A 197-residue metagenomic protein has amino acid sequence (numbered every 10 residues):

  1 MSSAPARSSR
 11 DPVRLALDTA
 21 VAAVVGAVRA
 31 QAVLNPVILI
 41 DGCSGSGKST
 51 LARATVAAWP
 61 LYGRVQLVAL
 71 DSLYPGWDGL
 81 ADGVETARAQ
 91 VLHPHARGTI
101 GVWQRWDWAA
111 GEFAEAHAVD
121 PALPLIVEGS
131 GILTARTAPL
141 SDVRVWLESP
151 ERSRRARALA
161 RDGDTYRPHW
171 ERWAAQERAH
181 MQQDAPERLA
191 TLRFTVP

Functional and structural regions predicted by a protein language model:
M1-V37: Extreme N-terminal, non-catalytic leader segments that precede Walker-type/kinase nucleotide-binding cores
C43: P-loop (Walker A) phosphate-binding loop of NTP-binding proteins
K48: Conserved lysine of the Walker
L51: Hydrophobic positions on the alpha1 helix immediately C-terminal to the Walker A/P-loop
A57-Q66: Post-Walker A helix-loop "phosphate-sensing" segment adjacent to the P-loop in P-loop NTPases
Q66, L73-D120, P124-L125: Conserved nucleotide-sensing/catalytic segment adjacent to the nucleotide-binding pocket in NTP-handling enzymes
V91, E115-A160: ATP-dependent NMP and nucleoside kinases share a basic, alpha-helical "lid"
E112, G163-P197: Small-molecule kinase domains that catalyze NTP-dependent phosphoryl transfer to phosphate-bearing small molecules
